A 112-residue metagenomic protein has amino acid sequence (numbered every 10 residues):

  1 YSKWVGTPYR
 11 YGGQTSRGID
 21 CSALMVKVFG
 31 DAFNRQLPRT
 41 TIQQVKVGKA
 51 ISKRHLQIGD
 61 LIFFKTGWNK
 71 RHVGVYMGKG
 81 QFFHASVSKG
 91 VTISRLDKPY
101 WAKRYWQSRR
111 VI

Functional and structural regions predicted by a protein language model:
Y1-T7, V111-I112: Intrinsically disordered, low-complexity, Pro/Ser/Thr/Asn/Gly/Ala-rich spacer/linker segments adjacent to signal
K3, G30-D31, V75: Solvent-exposed polar/charged
T7-I58: Catalytic cysteine-centered active-site loop
R35, K70, M77-I112: Aromatic- and glycine-rich peptidoglycan recognition patches
G59-D60, G80: Structural motif
L61, V73-V75: Conserved hydrophobic/aromatic beta-strand scaffold that supports enzyme active sites
